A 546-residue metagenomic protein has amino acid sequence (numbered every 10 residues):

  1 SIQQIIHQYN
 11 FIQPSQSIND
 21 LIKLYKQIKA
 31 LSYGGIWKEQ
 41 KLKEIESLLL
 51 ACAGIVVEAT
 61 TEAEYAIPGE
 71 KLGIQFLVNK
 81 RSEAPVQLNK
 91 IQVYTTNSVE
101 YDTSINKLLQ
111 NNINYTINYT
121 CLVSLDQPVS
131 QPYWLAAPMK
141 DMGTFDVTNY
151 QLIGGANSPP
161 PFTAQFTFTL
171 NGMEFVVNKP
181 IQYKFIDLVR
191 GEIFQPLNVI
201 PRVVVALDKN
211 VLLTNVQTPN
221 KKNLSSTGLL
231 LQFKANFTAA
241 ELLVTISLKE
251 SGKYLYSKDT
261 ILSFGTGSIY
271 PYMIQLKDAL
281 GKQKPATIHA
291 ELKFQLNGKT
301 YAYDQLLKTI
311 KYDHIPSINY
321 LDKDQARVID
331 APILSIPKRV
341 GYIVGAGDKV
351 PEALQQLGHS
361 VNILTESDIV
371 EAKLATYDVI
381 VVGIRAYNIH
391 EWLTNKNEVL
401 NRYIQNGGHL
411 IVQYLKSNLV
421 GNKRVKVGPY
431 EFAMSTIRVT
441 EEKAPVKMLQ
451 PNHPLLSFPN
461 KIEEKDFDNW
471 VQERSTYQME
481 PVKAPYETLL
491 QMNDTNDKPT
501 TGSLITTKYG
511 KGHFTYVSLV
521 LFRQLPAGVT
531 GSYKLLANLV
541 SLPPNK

Functional and structural regions predicted by a protein language model:
I28-G69, T96, K184-K222: Low-complexity, acidic Ser/Thr/Pro/Gly-rich terminal tails and inter-domain linkers that flank the onset of structured
K71-D102, L122, S130-P132, F162-T169 (+3 more regions): Beta-strand-rich binding/interaction modules
Q110-P180, Q275-H289: Eukaryote-biased detector of low-complexity, proline/serine/threonine-rich segments and adjacent exposed loops
A156-S158, F162-Q165, T169-F237, L306 (+1 more regions): Acidic, serine/threonine- and proline-rich intrinsically disordered appendage/tail regions
T167, I181, G252-A331: Extended acidic/polar, glycine-enriched regions that form or flank non-catalytic beta-rich accessory modules
A302-G383, R523, S541-K546: Aromatic-Pro/Gly-enriched surface loop or interdomain linker that acts as a lid/target-recognition segment
R385-F467: A glycine-rich, often tryptophan-bearing local segment used as a flexible ligand/cofactor-contacting loop or short
I437-G528: Catalytic beta-strand/loop cores that center a nucleophilic Ser/Cys/Thr and support acyl-enzyme chemistry
